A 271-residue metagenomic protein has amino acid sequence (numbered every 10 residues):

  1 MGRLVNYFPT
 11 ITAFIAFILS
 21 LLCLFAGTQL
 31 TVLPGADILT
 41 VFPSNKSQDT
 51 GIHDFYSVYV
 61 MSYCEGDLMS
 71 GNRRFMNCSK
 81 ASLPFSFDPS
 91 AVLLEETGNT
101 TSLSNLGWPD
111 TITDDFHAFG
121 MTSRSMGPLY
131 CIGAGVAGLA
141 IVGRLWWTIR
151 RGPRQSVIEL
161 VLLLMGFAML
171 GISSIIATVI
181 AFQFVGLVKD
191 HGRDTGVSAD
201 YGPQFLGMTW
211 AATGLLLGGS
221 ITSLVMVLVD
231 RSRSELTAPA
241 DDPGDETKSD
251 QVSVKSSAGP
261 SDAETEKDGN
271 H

Functional and structural regions predicted by a protein language model:
M1, L228-H271: Intrinsically disordered, low-complexity terminal tails of fungal membrane proteins
M1, T111-M126, G192-G207: Juxtamembrane membrane-interface segments at transmembrane-helix boundaries in membrane proteins
M1-P34, M126-A181, T209-A212, L216-D230: Signature of small four-pass
S20-C23, L33-T122: A surface-exposed beta-alpha-beta supersecondary segment
P34-K46, K189-G219: Extracellular loop 3-seventh transmembrane helix
V58-S70, F182-K189, A212-L224: Juxtamembrane/interfacial segments around transmembrane helices
Q183-G186, R193-T195, S223-L236: Structured partner-binding subdomains within large eukaryotic complex subunits
